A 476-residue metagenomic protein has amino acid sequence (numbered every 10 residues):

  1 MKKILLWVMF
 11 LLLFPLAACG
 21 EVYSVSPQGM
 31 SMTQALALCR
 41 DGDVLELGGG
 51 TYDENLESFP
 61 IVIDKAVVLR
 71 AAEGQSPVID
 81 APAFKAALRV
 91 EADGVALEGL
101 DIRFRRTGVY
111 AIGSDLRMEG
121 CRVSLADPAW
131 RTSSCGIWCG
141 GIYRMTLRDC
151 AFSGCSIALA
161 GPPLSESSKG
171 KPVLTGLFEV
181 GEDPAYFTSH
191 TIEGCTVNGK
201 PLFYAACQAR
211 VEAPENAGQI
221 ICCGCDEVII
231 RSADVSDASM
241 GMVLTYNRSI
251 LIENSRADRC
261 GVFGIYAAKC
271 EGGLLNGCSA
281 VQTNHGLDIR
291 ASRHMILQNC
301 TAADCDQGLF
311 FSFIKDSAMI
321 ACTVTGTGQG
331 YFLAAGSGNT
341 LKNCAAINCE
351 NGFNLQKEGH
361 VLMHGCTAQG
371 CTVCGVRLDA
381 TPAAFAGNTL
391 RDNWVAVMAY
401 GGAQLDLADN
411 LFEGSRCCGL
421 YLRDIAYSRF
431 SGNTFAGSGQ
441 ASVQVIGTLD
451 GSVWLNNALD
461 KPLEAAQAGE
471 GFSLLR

Functional and structural regions predicted by a protein language model:
W7-P15: Bacterial N-terminal signal peptides
C19-A35, F178-I229: N-terminal capping/linker segments that flank leucine-rich repeat
P27-L36, D41-V68, G74-F84, F104 (+4 more regions): N-terminal extracellular ligand-recognition/capping segment immediately after the signal peptide
P27-Q28, G49, E54-N55, D64-Y110 (+3 more regions): Right-handed parallel beta-helix/beta-spiral solenoid domain characteristic of secreted/periplasmic
R40, D64-A66, G74, A83 (+37 more regions): Parallel beta-helix/beta-solenoid
L56-S58, G74, A81-A86, V90 (+16 more regions): Short glycine/acidic-rich loop motifs that flank beta-strands on beta-rich extracellular proteins
F152-V197, Y427-R476: Leucine-rich solenoid repeat scaffolds
